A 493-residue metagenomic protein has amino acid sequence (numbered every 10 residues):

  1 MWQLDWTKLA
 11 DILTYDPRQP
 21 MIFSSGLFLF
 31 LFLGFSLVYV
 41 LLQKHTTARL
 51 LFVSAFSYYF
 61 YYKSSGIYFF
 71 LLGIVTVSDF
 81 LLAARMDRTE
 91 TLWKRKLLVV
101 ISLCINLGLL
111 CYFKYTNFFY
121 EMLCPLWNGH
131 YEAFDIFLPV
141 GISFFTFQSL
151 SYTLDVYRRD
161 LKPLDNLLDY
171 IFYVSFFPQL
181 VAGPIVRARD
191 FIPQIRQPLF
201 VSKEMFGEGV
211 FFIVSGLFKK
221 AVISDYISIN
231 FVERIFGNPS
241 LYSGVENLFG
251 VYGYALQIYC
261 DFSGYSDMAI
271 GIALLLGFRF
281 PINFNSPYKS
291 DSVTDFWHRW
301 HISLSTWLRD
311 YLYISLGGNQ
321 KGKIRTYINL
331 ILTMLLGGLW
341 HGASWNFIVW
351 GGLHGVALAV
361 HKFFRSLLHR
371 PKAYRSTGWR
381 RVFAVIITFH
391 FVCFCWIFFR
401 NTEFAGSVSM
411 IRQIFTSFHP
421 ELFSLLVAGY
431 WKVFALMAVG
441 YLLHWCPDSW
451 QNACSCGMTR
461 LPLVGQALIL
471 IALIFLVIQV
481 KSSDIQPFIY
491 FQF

Functional and structural regions predicted by a protein language model:
W2-Q492: Membrane-embedded transmembrane alpha-helical bundles that form the catalytic cores of multi-pass lipid-modifying
